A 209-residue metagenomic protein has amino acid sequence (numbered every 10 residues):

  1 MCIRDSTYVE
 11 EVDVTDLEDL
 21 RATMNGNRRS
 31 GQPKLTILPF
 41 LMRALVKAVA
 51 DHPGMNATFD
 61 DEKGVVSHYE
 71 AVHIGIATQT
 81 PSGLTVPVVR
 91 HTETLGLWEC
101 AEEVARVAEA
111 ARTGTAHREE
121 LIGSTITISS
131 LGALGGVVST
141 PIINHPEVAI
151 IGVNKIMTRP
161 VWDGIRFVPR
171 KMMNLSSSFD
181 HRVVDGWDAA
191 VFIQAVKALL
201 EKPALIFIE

Functional and structural regions predicted by a protein language model:
R4-E209: C-terminal catalytic/motor cores of large multi-domain enzyme assemblies
